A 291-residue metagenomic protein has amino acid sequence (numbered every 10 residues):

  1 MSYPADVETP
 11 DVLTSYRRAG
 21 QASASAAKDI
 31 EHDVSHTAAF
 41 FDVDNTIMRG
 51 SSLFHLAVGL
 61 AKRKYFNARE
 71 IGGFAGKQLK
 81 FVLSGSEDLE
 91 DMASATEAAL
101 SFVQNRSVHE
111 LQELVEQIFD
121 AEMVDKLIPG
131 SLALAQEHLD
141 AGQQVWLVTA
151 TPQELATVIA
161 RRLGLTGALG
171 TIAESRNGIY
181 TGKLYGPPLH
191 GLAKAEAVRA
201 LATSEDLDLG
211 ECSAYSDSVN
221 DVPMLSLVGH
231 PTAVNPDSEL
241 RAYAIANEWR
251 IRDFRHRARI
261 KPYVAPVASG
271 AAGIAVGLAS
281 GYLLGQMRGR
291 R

Functional and structural regions predicted by a protein language model:
S2-I30, S35-H36, E113, D120-R291: C-terminal cap/substrate-recognition subdomain and adjoining C-terminal extension of metal-dependent phosphatase-like
V12-E87: Active-site neighborhood of HAD-like aspartate-dependent phosphohydrolases
H32-D33, F41, L56, L60 (+10 more regions): Sparse, context-dependent recognition of short Cys/His-centered cofactor- or disulfide-binding micro-motifs
D42-V43, E97-A98, A168, I179: Residue-level signal for pocket-adjacent positions within structured domains
S52-L53, Y65-E137: A metal-dependent, Asp-based hydrolase signature
